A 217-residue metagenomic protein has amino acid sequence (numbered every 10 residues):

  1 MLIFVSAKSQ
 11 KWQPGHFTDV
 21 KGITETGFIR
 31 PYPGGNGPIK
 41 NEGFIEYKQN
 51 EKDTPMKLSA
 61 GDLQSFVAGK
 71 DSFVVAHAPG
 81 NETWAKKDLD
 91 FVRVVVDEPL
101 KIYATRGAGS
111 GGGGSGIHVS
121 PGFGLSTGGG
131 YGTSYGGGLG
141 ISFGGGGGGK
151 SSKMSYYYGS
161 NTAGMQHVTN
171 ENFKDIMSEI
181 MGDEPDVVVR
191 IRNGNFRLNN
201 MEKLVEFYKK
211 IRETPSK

Functional and structural regions predicted by a protein language model:
M1, S216-K217: Short, solvent-exposed mixed-charge patches
M1-Q13: Bacterial Sec-dependent N-terminal signal peptides
Q13-V20: Short boundary/loop segments of OB/S1/cold-shock single-stranded nucleic-acid-binding domains
T18, E25-E184: Aromatic-patch recognition
P185-S216: C-terminal partner/receptor-binding element of secreted or periplasmic proteins
